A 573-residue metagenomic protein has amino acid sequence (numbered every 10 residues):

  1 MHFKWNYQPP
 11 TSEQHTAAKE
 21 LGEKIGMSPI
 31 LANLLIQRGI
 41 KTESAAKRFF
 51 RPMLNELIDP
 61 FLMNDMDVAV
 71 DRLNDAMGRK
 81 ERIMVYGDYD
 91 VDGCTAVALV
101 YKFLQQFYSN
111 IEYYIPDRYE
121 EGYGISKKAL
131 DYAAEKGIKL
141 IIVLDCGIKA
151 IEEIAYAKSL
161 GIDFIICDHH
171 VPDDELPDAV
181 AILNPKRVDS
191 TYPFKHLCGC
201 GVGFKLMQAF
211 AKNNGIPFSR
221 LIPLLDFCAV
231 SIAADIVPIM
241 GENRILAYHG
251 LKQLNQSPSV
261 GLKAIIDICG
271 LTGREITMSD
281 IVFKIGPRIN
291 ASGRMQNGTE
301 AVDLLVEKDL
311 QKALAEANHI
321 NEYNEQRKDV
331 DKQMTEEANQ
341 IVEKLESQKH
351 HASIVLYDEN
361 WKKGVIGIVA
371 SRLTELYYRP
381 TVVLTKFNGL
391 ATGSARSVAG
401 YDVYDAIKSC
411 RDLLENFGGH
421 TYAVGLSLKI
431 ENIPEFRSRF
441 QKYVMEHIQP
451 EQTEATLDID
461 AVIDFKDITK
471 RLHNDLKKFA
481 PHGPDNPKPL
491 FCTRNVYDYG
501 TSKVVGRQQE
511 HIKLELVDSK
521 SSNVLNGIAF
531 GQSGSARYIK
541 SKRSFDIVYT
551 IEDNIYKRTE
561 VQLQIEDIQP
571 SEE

Functional and structural regions predicted by a protein language model:
H2, P10-L140, L160-G161, A211-E435 (+2 more regions): Hydrophobic helix-and-loop "lid/oligomerization" segment in the mid-to-C-terminal part of catalytic domains
D75, V171-N184, L516-S521: Acidic-glycine-rich active-site phosphate/pyrophosphate-binding loop
D75-E81, K312-N318, E322-L356, S409-E573: Mid-to-C-terminal polyanion-binding domains and interfaces
L99, E175-I216, L221-A233: Short alpha-helices
Y114, L144, C167-H169, L183-P185 (+1 more regions): Generic beta-sheet signal
Y119-E121, A150, H170-E175, D189-T191 (+2 more regions): Short gly/pro/ser/thr-enriched loop/turn and capping motifs at secondary-structure boundaries
A150-I151, D235: Intrinsically disordered, low-complexity regulatory tails of plant transcription factors and co-regulators
A157-I165: Hydrophobic or amphipathic alpha-helical targeting/insertion segments
